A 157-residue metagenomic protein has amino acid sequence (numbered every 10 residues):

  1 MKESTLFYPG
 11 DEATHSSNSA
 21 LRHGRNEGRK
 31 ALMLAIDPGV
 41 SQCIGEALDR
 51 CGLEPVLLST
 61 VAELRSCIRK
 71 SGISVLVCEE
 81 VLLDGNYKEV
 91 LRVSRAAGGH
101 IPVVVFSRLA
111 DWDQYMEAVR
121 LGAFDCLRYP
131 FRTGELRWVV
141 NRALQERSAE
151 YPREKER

Functional and structural regions predicted by a protein language model:
M1-A47, C51, N141-R157: Non-catalytic signal-transmission and effector/linker regions of two-component phosphorelay proteins
S41, S74-S94: Conserved phosphotransfer microenvironments
L57-V75, L82-G85: Acidic, metal-coordinating helix/loop segments flanking the phosphotransfer/catalytic sites of two-component signaling
R69-S71, V93-H100, L121: Conserved phosphotransfer cores of two-component systems
F131-V140: C-terminal output helix
